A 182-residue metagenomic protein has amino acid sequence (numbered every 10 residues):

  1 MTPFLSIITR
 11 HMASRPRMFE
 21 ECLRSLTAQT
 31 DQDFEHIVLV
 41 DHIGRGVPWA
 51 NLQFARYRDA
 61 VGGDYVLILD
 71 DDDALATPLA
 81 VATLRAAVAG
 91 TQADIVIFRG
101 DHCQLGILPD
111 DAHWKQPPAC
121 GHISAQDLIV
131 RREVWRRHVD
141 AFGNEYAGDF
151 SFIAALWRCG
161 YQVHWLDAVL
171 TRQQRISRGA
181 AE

Functional and structural regions predicted by a protein language model:
E21-D33: Short, acidic, metal-binding catalytic loop of nucleotide-sugar glycosyltransferases
G44-V61: Glycine-rich, basic loop-to-helix element that forms the pyrophosphate-binding segment of sugar-nucleotide handling
V66: Short aromatic/hydrophobic "clamp" motif used to bind/position activated sugar donors
D70-A74: The conserved acidic donor/metal-binding loop of glycosyltransferases
L79-L108: Conserved donor NDP-sugar-binding/catalytic core segment of glycosyltransferases
H102-G106, Q126, L166-E182: Active-site donor/metal-binding and catalytic loop motifs of nucleotide-sugar-dependent glycosylation enzymes
D110-I129: A recurrent flexible, glycine/aromatic-enriched loop bordering the glycosyltransferase active site that acts as
E145-F152: Acidic donor-binding loop at a coil-to-helix junction in glycosyltransferase catalytic cores that engages
